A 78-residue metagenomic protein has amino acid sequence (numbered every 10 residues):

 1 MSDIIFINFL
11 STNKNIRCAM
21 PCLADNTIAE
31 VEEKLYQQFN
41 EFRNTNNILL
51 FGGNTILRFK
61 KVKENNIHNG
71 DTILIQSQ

Functional and structural regions predicted by a protein language model:
M1-Q78: Ubiquitin system architectures
